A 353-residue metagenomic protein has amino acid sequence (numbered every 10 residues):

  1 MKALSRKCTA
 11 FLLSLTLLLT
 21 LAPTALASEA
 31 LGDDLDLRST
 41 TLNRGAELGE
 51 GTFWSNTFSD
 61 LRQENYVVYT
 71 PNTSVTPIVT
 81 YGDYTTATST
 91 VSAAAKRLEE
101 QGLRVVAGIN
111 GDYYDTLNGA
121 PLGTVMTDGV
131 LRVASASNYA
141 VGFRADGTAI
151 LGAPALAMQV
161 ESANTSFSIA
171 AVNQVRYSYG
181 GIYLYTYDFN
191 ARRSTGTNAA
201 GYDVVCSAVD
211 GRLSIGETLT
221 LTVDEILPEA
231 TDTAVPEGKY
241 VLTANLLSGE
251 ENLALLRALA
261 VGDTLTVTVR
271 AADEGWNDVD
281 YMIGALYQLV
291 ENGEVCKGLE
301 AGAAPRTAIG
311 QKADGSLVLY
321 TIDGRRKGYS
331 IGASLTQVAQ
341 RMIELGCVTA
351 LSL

Functional and structural regions predicted by a protein language model:
M1-L12: Bacterial N-terminal signal peptides that target proteins for export
L4-S5, L18, T24-L26, R38-T40: Intrinsically disordered, low-complexity repeat and linker tracts
L12-T20: Bacterial N-terminal signal peptides
L26-L353: Gly/Ser/Thr/Pro-rich low-complexity, intrinsically disordered segments
